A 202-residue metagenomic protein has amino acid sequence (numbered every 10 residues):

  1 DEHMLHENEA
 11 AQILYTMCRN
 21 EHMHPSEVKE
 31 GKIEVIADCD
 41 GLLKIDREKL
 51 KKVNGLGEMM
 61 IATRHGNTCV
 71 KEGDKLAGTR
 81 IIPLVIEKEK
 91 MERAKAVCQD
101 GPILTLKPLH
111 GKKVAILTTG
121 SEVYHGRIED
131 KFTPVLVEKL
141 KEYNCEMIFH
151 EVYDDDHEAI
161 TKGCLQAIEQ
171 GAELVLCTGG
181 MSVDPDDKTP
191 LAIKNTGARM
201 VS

Functional and structural regions predicted by a protein language model:
D1-M91: Phosphate-interaction motifs
L5-E9, E30, H65-K71, G111 (+5 more regions): Conserved active-site and cofactor/substrate-binding residues in soluble primary-metabolism enzymes
R19-E21, I61-R64, V97-L104, G163: Glycine-rich, charged/polar anion/phosphate-binding loops that engage phosphate groups from diverse ligands
P25-V28, T68-V70, T105-H110, A167-E169: Solvent-exposed alpha-helices and their adjacent loops that cap or buttress functional pockets in soluble metabolic
D38-C39, T79-I82, L117-S121, T178-G180 (+1 more regions): Fold-independent oxyanion-binding glycine-rich loops and adjacent beta-strand/coil segments at enzyme active sites
I86, H125, P185-D186: Glycine/Thr-rich phosphate-binding loops of Rossmann-like dinucleotide-binding domains
K95, D100-D155, A159: Glycine-rich phosphate/diphosphate-binding loop of Rossmann-like nucleotide-binding domains
S121, K131, C145-S202: Short glycine/threonine-rich loop/turn motifs
